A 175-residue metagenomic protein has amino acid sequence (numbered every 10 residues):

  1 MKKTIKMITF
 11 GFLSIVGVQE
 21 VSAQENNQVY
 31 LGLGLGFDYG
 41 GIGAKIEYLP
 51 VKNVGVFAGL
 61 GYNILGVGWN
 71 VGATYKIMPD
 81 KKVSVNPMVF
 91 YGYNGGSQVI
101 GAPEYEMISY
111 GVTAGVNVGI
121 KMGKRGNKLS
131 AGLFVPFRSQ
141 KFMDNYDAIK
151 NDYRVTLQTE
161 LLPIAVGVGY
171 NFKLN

Functional and structural regions predicted by a protein language model:
K2-F10: Sec-dependent signal peptide recognition, specifically the positively charged N-region followed immediately by
V18-A23: Sec/Tat signal peptide C-region and signal peptidase I cleavage site
E25-I64, V85-Y93: Transmembrane beta-strand segments that form the barrel wall of outer-membrane beta-barrel proteins
N26, G40, L49-N53, M78-K82 (+2 more regions): Outer-membrane beta-barrel channels and translocator barrels
Y30, G43, N70-G72, T113-G115 (+1 more regions): Membrane-embedded beta-strand positions in outer-membrane beta-barrel channels/transporters
G34, K45-E47, T74-K76, N117-K121 (+1 more regions): Transmembrane beta-barrel domains of outer membrane proteins
L60-N151, T159-L161: Outer-membrane beta-barrel translocator/channel fold
A73, Q158-N175: Outer-membrane beta-barrel "beta-signal"
